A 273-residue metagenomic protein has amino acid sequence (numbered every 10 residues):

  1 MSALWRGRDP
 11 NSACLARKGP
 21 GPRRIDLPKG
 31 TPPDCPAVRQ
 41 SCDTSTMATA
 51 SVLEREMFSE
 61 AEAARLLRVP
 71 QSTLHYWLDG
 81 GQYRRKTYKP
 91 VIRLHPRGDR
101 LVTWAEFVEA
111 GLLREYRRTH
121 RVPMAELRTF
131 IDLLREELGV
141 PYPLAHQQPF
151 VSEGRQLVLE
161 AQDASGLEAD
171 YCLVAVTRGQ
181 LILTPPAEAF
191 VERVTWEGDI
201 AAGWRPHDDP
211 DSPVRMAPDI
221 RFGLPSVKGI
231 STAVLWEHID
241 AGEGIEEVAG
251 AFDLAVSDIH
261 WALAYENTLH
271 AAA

Functional and structural regions predicted by a protein language model:
A3, D9-N11: Short glycine-rich, low-complexity segments
G7, G19-G21, G30: Residue-identity detector for glycine
T31-D34, V38-Y76, Q82-T87, R97-L101 (+3 more regions): Long, charge-rich, low-complexity intrinsically disordered regions
I92-R93: An extracellular/luminal cadherin ectodomain-centered signature
